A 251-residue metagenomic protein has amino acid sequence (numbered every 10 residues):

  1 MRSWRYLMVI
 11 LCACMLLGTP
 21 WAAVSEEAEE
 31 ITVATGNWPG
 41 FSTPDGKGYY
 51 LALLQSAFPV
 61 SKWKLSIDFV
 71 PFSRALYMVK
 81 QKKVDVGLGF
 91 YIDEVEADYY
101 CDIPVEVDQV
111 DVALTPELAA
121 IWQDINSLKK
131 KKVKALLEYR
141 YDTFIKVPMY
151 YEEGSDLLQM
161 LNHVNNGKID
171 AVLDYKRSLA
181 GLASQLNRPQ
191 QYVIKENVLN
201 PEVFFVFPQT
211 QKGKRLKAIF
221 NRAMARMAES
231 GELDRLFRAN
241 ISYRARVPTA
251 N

Functional and structural regions predicted by a protein language model:
M8-T19: Bacterial N-terminal signal peptides
V24-D98, S230, N240: Extracytoplasmic small-molecule ligand-binding "clamshell" domains of the periplasmic binding protein/Venus flytrap
A28-T43, A120-Y139: Short loop->beta-strand "edge-of-pocket" segments that line small-molecule binding or catalytic clefts across diverse
T35-N37, V107-V110, S184-N221, R244-A250: Periplasmic-binding protein-like
L51, I67-L128, E138-T143, E196-V198: Acidic, polar ligand-binding/catalytic clefts
L51-V60, N126-K131, F207-Y243: Extended ligand-binding regions for polar small-molecule ligands
L65-Y77, E152-N166: Short helix-initiation/N-cap motifs at beta->coil->alpha
R140-S155, Q190-Q191, M224-N251: Ligand-binding clefts/hinges and TM-proximal coupling segments of bilobed small-molecule sensing domains
